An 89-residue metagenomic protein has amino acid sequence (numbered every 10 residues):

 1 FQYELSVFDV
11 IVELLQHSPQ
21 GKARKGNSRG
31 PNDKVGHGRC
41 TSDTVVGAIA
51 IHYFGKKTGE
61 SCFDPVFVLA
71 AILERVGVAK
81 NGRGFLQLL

Functional and structural regions predicted by a protein language model:
F1-Q2, F85-L89: Generic recognition of long tandem-repeat/solenoid scaffolds
F1-V35: Long, low-complexity, charged/polar intrinsically disordered regions in eukaryotic proteins
Y3-S6, V10, D64-V68, E74: Short, well-structured alpha-helical interface segments that form or flank functional binding sites
H17, G21, K56, R75-A79: Amphipathic alpha-helical interaction surfaces
Q20-R29, S42, V46-G47, V66: Short, charged amphipathic recognition helices of the HTH superfamily and cognate SANT/SANTA-like modules
N27-S42, R75, G84: A structural signal for long, well-ordered, hydrophobic/aromatic- and basic-residue-enriched core segments of folded
G36-D64: Short helix-coil junctions and helix-kink-helix linkers
A70, E74-Q87: A short, conserved structural fragment
